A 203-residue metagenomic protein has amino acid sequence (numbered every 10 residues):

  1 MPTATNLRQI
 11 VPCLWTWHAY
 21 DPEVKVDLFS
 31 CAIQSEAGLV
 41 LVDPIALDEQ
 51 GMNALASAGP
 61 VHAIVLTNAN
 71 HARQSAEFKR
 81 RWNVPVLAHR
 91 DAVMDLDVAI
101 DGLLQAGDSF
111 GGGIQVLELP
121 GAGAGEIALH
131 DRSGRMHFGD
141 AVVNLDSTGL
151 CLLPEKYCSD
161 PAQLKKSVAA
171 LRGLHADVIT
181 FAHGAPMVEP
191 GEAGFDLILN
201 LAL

Functional and structural regions predicted by a protein language model:
P2, N6, P12-W15, D21-E23 (+3 more regions): Metallo-beta-lactamase
T5-N6, F29-C31, A106-D108, I127: Residue-level detector of beta-strand structural context in well-folded domains
T16-A63: Pre-active-site segment of Zn-dependent metallo-hydrolases
A46-R90, V178: Active-site metal-binding motif and surrounding structural segment of the metallo-beta-lactamase
R90-M94, V142-V143: Short, acidic/turn-prone active-site loops that include or flank metal/cofactor- and phosphate-binding residues
D95-G102, D146-S147: Short, charged, surface-exposed secondary-structure boundary motifs
D101-G111: Short acidic-hydrophobic, aromatic-tinged amphipathic segments that line or gate anion-handling sites
G113-L117: Conserved N-terminal boundary motif of the eukaryotic protein kinase catalytic domain
